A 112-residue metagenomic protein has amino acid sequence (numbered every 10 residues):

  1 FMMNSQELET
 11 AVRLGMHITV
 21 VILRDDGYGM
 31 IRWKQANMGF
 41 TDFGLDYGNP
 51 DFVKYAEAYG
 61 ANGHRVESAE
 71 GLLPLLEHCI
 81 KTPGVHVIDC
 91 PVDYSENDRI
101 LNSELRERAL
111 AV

Functional and structural regions predicted by a protein language model:
F1-V112: Thiamine diphosphate
